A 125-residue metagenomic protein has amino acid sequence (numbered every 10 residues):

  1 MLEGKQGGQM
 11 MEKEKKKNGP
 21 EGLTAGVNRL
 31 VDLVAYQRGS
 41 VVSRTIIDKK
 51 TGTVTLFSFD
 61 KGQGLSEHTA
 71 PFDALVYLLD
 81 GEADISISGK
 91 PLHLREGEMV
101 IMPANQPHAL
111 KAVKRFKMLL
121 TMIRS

Functional and structural regions predicted by a protein language model:
M1-T51, S86: A short, N-terminal "cap"/entry segment at the start of jelly-roll beta-barrel domains of the cupin/DSBH fold
G39-S40, T55-A70: Conserved short histidine dyad/triad with adjacent acidic residue
T53, E82-D84, P91, P107 (+1 more regions): Structural motif
F72-D84, S88: Glycine- and acidic-residue-biased ligand/ion/polar-headgroup-sensing regions
L79-D80, R95-E96, K114: A cytosolic small-molecule/anion-sensing beta-strand core signal
G89-A104: Short acidic-glycine-tyrosine-enriched beta hairpin
A104-S125: Ligand-binding loop in jelly-roll beta-barrel domains
